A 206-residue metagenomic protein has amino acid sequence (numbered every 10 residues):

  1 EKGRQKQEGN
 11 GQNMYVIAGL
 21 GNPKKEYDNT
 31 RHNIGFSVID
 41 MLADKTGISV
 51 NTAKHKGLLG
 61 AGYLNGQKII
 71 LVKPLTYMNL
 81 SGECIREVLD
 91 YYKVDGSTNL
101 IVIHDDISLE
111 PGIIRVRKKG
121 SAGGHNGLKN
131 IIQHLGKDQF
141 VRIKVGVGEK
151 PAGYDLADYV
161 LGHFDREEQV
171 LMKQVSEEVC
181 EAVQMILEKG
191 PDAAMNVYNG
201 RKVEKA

Functional and structural regions predicted by a protein language model:
E8-K119, K129-Q133, K137-I143, K150-D155 (+3 more regions): Nucleotide and nucleotide-moiety/phosphate-recognizing core
A122: Phosphate- and other anionic-substrate recognition elements at nucleic-acid/protein interfaces
